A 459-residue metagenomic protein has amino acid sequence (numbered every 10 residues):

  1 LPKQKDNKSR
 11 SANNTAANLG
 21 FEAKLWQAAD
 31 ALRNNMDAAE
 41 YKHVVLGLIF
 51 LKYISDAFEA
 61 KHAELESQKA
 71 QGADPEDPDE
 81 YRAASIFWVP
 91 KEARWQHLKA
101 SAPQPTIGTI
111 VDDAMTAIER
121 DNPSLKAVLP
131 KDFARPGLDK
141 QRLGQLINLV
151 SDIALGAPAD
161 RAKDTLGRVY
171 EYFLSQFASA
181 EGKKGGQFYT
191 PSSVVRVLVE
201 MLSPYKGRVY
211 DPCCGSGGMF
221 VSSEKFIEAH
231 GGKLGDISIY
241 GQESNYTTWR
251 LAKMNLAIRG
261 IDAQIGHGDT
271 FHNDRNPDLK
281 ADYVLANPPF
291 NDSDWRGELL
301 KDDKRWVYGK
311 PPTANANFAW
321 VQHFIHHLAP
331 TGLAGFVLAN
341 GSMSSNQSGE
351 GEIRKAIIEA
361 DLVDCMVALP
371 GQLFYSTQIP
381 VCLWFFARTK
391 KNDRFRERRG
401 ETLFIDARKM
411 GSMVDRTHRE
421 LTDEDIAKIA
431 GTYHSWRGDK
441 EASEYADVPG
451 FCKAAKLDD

Functional and structural regions predicted by a protein language model:
L1-Y205, Q264-R275, A368-G371, R396-R408 (+1 more regions): Non-catalytic, mostly N-terminal accessory regions of nucleic-acid modification and defense proteins
P2-K8, A16, D274, D278-D459: A conserved structural/catalytic subdomain of Rossmann-like adenosyl-cofactor enzymes
A17, F21, A28, E40 (+11 more regions): Helical mechanochemical/support elements of P-loop NTPase systems and associated helical scaffolds
A31, I153, Y172, Q176 (+8 more regions): Conserved, well-folded catalytic cores of nucleic-acid-processing and energy-transducing macromolecular machines
K52-L65, F177, I227, G231 (+4 more regions): A generic secondary-structure signal for well-formed alpha-helical elements
K184-A286, N291-W295, L300-V307, F318 (+4 more regions): Conserved S-adenosyl-L-methionine
